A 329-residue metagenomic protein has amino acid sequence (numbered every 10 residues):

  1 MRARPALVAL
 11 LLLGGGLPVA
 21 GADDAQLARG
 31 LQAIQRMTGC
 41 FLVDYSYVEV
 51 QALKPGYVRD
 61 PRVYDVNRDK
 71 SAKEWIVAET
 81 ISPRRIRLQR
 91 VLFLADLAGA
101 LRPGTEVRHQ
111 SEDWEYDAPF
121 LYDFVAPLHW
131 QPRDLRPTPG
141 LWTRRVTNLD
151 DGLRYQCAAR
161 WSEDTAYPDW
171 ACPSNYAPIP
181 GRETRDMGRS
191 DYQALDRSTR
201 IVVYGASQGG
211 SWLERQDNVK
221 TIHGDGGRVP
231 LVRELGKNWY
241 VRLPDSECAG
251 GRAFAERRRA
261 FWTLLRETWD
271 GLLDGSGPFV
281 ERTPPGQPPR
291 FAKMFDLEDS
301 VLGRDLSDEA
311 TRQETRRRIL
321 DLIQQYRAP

Functional and structural regions predicted by a protein language model:
M1-R4: Positively charged n-region of N-terminal signal peptides that target proteins for export
A6-G16: Bacterial N-terminal signal peptides
A22-T38, S46-N67, P83-L94, V125-T138 (+6 more regions): Amphipathic/hydrophobic helical signal segments and adjacent flexible N-terminal regions that mediate secretion
V43-Y45, D60, K70-A72, S174-H223 (+1 more regions): Beta-strand-enriched cores of mature, soluble protein domains
P55, K73, I81-Y116, L121-D123: N-terminal intrinsically disordered, cationic/polar leader segments that include organellar targeting peptides
S71-K73, L88, L101-R102, E106-Q110 (+3 more regions): Short, surface-exposed coil-to-beta transition loops
T80-R84, T138, G205-W212: Short, solvent-exposed coil/turn segments at beta-strand boundaries
P139-V203: Short helix-loop boundary/capping segments
